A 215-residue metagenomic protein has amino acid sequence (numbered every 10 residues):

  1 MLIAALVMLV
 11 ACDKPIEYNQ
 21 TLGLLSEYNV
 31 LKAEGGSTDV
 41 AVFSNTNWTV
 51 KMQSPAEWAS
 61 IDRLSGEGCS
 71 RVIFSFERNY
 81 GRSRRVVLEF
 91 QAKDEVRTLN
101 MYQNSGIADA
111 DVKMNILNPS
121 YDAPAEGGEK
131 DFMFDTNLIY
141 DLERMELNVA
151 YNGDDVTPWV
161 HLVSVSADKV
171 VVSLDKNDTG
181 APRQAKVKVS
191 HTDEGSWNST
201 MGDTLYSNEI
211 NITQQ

Functional and structural regions predicted by a protein language model:
L6-K32, D203-Q215: Bacterial Sec-dependent N-terminal signal peptides
N19-E27, D109-N118: Proline-enriched interdomain boundary motifs that mark the N-terminal boundary and often initiate the first structured
S26-K32, L117-P124, V160-H161: Short beta-strand segments of immunoglobulin-like
A33-S37, C69, A125-E129: Short coil/turn motif common to extracellular beta-sandwich-like domains
D39-I73, L138-V171: Surface-exposed binding patches on compact interaction domains or structured appendages
R82-D94, G180-G195: A short beta-strand micro-motif common to beta-rich folds, especially ectodomain repeats
T98-N100, G195-Y206: Beta-sandwich strand segments
M101-I107, I210-Q215: Interdomain boundary/hinge segments at the C-termini of tandem beta-sandwich modules
